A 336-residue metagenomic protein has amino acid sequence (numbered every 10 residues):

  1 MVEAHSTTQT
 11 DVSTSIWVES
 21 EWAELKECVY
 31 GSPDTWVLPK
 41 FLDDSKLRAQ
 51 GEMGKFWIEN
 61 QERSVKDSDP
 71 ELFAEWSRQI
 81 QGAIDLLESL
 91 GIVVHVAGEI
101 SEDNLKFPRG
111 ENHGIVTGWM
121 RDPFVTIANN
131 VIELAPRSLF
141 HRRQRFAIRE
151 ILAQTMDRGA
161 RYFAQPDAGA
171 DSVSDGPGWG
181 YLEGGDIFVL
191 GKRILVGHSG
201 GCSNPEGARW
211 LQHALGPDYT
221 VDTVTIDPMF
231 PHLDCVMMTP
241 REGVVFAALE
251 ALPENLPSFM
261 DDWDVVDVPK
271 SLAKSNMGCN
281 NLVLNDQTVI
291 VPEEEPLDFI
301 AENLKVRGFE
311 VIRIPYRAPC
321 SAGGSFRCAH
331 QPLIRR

Functional and structural regions predicted by a protein language model:
M1-R336: The feature marks the mature, well-folded catalytic cores of soluble enzymes
